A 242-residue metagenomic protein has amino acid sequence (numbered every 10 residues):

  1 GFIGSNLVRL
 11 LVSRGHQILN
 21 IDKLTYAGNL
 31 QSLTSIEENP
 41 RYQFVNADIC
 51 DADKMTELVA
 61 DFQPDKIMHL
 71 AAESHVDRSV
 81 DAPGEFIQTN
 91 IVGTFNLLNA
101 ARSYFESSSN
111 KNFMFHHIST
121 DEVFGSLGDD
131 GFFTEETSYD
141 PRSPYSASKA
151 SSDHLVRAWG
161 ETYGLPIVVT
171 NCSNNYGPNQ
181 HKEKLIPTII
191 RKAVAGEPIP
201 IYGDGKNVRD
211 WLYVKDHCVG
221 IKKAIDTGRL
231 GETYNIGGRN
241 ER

Functional and structural regions predicted by a protein language model:
G1-N175, A195, K215: N-terminal Rossmann-like NAD(P)+-binding domain of SDR-like oxidoreductases, especially those catalyzing
K54, Q180, W211: Short acidic, gly/pro-rich beta-turn/loop elements at beta-sheet edges and active-site/ligand-binding grooves
E122-F124, N207, E241-R242: Active-site/binding-pocket entry motifs
A150, N175-T188, A195-E197, Y202 (+4 more regions): Glycine/proline-rich active-site loop of Rossmann-fold NAD(P)-dependent oxidoreductases
V169, W211, E241-R242: Short aromatic/basic micro-patch
